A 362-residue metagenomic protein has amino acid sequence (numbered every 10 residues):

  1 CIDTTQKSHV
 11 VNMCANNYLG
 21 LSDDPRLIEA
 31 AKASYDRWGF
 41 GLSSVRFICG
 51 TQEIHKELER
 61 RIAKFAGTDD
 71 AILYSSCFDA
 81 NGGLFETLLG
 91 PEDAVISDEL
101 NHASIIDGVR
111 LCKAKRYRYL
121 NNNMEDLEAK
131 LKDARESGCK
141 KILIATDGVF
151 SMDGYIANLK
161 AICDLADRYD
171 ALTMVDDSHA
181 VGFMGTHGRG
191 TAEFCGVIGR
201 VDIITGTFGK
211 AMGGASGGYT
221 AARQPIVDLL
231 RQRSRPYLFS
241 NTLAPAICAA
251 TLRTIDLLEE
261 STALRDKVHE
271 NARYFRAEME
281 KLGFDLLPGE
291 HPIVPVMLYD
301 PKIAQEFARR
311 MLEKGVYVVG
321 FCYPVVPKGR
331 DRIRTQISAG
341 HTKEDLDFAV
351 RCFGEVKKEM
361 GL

Functional and structural regions predicted by a protein language model:
C1-F40, A171: N-terminal "arm"/small-domain region of PLP-dependent enzymes with the aminotransferase-like
N17, Y117, N121-V175: Active-site phosphate-binding strand-loop segment of PLP-dependent enzymes
P25, E29-A33, R37, R60 (+3 more regions): PLP-dependent enzyme catalytic core of the Aspartate aminotransferase-like
E29, A33-S76: Conserved N-terminal alpha-helix of the aminotransferase class I/II PLP-enzyme fold
S76, I96-C112: Substrate-binding/gating loop at the entrance of the active-site cleft, primarily in PLP-dependent aminotransferase-like
L84-A103, M124: Conserved PLP-anchoring active-site segment centered on the Schiff-base-forming lysine
Y169-L172, H179, M184-E290, I303: Active-site C-terminal subdomain of aminotransferase-like
D266-F275, E280-G315, V325, G329-R330 (+1 more regions): Conserved PLP-binding catalytic core of the aspartate aminotransferase-like
